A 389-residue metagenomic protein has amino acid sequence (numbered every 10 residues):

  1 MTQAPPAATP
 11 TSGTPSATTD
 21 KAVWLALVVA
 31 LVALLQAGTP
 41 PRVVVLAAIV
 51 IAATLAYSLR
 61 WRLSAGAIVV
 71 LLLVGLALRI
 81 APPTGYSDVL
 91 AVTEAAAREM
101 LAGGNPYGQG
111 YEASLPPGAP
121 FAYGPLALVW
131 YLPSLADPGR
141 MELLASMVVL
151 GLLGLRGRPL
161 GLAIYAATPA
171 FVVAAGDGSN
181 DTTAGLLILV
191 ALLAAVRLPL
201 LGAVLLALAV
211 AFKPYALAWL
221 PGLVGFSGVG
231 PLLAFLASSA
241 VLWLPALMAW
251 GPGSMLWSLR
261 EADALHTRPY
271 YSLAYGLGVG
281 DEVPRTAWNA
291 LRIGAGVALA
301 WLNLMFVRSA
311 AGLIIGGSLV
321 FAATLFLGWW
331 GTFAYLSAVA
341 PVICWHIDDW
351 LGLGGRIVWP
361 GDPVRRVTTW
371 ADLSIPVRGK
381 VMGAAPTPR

Functional and structural regions predicted by a protein language model:
T2-I68, L72-L192, V196, L200 (+5 more regions): Primarily membrane-embedded glycan-assembly and transfer machineries that use lipid-linked glycans
V204-G225, L327-Y335: Transmembrane helices and adjacent periplasmic/lumenal helix-loop junctions of polyprenol-phosphate-dependent
